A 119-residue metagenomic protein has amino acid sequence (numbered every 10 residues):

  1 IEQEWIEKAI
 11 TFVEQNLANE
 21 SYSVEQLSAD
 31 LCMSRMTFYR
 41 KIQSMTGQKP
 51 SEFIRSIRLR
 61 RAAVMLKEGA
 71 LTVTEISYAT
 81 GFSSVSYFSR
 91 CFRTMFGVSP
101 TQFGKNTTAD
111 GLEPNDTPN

Functional and structural regions predicted by a protein language model:
I1-C32, K41: Membrane-proximal linker segments that couple transmembrane helices to downstream signaling/catalytic modules
N16-S21, K49-P50, S99-P100: Short helix/strand-capping hinge loops at secondary-structure junctions that flank key functional elements
E25, S44-S83, K105-N119: Terminal helix-turn-helix DNA-binding modules in bacterial transcription factors
L27, F53, F88, F92: Conserved active-site tyrosine of GNAT-family acetyltransferases
D30, A79-T80, M95: Residues within the alpha-helical elements of helix-turn-helix
S34-R35, S83-S84: Short coil turns linking two alpha-helices in DNA-binding domains
F38, I42, Y87-F88, F92: Short hydrophobic/aromatic patch on the recognition helix
